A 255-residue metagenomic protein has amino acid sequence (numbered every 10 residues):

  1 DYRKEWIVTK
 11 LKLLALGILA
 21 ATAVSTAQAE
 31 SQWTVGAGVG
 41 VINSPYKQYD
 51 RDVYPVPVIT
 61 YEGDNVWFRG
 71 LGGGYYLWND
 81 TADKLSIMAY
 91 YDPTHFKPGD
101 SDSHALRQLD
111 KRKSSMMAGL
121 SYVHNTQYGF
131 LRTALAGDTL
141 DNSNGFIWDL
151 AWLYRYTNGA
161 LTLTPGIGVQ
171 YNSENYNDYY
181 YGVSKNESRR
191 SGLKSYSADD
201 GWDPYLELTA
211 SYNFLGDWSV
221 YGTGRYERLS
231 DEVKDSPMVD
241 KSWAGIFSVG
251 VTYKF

Functional and structural regions predicted by a protein language model:
D1-Q32, Q48: Cleavable N-terminal export/targeting peptides
A29-Y75, N175: Short glycine/proline- and aromatic-enriched beta-strand/turn motifs that initiate or cap beta-hairpins
W33, N65-F68, L85, Y128-L131 (+2 more regions): Repeated loop/turn-to-beta-strand initiation elements of outer-membrane beta-barrel proteins
V35-V41, G70-G72, I87-P93, L120 (+4 more regions): Transmembrane beta-barrel strands of outer-membrane/channel proteins
G38-G40, T60-E62, Y76, G119-N125 (+4 more regions): Transmembrane beta-barrel domains of outer membrane proteins
P45-R51, N79, R112-S114, G137-I147 (+2 more regions): Solvent-exposed loop/turn segments connecting transmembrane beta-strands in outer-membrane beta-barrel proteins
V56-T60, S242-F255: Outer-membrane beta-barrel "beta-signal"
T139-S219, T223-V233, M238-D240, F255: Outer-membrane beta-barrel transmembrane domain signature
